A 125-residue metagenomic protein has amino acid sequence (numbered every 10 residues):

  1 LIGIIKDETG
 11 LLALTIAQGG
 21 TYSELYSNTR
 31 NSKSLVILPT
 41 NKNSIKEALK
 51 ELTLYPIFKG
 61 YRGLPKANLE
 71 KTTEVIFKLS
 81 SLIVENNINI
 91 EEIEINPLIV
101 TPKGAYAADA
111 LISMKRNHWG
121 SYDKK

Functional and structural regions predicted by a protein language model:
L1-K125: ATP-dependent carboxylate/acyl-activation modules
